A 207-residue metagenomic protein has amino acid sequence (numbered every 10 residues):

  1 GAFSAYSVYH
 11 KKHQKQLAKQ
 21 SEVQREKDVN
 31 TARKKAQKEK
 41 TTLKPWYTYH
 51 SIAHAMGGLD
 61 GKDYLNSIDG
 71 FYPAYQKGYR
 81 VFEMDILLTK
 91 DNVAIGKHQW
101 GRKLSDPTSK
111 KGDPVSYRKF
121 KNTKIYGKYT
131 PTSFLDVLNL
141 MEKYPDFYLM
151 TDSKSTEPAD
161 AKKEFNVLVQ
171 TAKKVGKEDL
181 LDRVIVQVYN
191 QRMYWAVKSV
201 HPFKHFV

Functional and structural regions predicted by a protein language model:
F3-V207: Phosphate-group recognition and catalysis centered on beta-loop-alpha active-site segments
